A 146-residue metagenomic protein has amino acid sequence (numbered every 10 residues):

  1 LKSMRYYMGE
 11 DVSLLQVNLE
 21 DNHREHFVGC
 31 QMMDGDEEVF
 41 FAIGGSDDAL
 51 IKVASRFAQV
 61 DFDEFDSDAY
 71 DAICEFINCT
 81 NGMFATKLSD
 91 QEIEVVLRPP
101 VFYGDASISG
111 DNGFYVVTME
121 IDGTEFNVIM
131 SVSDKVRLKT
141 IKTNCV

Functional and structural regions predicted by a protein language model:
L1-V146: N-terminal auxiliary interaction/assembly segments of multi-subunit proteins
